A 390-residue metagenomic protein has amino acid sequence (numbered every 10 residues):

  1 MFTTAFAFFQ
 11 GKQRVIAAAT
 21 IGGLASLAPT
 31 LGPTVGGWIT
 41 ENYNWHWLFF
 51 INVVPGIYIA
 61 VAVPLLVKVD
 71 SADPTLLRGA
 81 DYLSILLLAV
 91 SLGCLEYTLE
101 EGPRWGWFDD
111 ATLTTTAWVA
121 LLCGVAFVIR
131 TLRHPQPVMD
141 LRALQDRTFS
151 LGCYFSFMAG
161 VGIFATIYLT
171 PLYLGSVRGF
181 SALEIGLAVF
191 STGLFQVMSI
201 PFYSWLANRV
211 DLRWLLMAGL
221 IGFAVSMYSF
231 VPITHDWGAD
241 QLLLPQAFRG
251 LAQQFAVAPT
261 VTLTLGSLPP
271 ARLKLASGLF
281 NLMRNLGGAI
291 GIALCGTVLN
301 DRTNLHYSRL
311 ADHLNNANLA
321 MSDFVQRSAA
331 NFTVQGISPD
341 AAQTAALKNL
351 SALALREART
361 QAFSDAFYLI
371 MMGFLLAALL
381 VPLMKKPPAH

Functional and structural regions predicted by a protein language model:
M1-I85, E101, D110-A111: Helix-loop-helix hairpins in multi-pass membrane proteins, especially solute transporters
A18-L24, A28-G37, L242-Q326: Small-residue-rich alpha-helical segments with characteristic i,i+4
L24, N44-W47, I51-V54, I59 (+4 more regions): Transmembrane core module of solute transporters
V35-Y43, L99, L174-G175, L206-A207 (+2 more regions): Interfacial helix-cap and linker-helix signal at transmembrane-aqueous boundaries of multi-pass secondary transporters
F49-P64, L88, T116-A120, D365-P382: Symmetry-related core transmembrane helices of the 12-TM Major Facilitator Superfamily/SLC fold
Y58, N285-K385: Hydrophobic transmembrane architecture of multi-pass small-molecule transporters
V61-R78, I129-V138, L305, L383-H390: Helix-loop junctions on the cytosolic side of multi-pass membrane transporters, especially the intracellular loop
